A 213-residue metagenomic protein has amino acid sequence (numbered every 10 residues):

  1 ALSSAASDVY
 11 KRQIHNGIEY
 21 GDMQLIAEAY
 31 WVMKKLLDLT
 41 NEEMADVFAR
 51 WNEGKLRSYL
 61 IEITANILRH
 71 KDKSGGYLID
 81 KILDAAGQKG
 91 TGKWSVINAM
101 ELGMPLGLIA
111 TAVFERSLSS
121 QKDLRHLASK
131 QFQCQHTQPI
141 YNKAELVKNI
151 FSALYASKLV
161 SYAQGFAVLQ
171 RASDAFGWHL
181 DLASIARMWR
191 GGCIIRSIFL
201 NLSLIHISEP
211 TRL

Functional and structural regions predicted by a protein language model:
A1-A6, Y10, I205-L213: Single conserved hydrophobic/aromatic residue that forms the stacking wall/gate of nucleotide- or nucleobase-binding
D8-A27, W31-V32: Conserved anion/nucleotide-ligand pocket segment
Q24-E42, R171: Long, well-ordered alpha-helical segments
L39-E42, D46, G54-L159, L204 (+2 more regions): Interdomain hinge/lid region at the active-site interface of Rossmann-like NAD(P)-dependent oxidoreductases
A49-N52, G191: An accessory alpha-helical subdomain
A156-V160, V168-G177: Contiguous C-terminal substrate-recognition/catalytic subdomains in enzyme active sites
F176-S203: Small-residue-rich helix-loop
